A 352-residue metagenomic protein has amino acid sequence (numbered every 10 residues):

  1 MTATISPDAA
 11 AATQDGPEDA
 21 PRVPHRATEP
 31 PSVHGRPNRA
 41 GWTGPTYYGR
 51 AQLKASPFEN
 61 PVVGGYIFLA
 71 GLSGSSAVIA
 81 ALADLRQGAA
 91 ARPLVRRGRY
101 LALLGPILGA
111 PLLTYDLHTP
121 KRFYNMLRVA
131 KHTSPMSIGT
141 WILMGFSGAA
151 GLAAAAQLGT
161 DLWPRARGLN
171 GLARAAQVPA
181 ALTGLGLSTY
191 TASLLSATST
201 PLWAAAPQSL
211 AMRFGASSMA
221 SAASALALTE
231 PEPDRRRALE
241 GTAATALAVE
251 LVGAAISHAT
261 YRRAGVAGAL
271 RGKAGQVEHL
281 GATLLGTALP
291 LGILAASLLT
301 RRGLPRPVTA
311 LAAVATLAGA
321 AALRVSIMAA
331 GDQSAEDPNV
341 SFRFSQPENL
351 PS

Functional and structural regions predicted by a protein language model:
M1-S352: Short amphipathic, positively biased membrane-proximal segments that drive organelle/inner-membrane targeting
